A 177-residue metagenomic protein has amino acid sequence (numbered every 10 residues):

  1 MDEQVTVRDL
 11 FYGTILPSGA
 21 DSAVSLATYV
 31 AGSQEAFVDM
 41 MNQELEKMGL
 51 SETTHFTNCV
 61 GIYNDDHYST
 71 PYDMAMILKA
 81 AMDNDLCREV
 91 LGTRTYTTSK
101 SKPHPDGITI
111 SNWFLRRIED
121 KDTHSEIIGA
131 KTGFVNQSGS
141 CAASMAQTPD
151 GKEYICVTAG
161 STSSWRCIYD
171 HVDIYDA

Functional and structural regions predicted by a protein language model:
M1-V24, T28, P105-G129: Conserved catalytic neighborhood of penicillin-recognizing serine enzymes
S33-A177: Penicillin-recognizing serine hydrolase domain
